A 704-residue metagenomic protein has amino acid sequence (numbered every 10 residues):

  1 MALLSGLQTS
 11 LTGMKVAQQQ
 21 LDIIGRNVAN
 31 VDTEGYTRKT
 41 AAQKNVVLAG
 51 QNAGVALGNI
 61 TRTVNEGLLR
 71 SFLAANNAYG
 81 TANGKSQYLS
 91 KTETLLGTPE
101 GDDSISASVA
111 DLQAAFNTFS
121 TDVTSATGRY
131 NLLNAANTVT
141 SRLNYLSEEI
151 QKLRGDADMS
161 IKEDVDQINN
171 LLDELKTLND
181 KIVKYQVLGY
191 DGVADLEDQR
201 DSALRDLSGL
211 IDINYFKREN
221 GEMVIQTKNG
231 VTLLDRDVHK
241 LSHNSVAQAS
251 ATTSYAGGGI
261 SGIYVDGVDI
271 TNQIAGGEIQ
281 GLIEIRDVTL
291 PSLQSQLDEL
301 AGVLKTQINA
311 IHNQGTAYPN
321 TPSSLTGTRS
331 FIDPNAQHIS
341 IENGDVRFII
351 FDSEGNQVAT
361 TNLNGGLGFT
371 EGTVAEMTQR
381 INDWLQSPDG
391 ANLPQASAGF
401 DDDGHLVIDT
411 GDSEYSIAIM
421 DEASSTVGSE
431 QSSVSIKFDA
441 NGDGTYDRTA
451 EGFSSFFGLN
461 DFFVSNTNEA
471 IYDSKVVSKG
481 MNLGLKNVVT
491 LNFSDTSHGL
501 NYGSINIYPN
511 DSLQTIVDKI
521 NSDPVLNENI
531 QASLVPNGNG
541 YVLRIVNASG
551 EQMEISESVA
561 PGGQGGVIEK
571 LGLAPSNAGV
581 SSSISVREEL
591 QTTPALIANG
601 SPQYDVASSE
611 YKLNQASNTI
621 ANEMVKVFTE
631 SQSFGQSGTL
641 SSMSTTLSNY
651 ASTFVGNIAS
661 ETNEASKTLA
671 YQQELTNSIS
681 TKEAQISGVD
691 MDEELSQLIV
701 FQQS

Functional and structural regions predicted by a protein language model:
M1-S704: Structural signature of extracellular appendage/secretion-system components
